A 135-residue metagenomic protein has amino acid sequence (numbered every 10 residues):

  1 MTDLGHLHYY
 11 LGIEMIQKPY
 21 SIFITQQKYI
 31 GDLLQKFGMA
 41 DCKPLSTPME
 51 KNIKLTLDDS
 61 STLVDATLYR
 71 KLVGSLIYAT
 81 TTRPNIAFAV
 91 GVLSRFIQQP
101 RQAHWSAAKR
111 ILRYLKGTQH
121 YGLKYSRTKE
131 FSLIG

Functional and structural regions predicted by a protein language model:
M1-G31: Acidic, low-complexity central loop/insert segments
P19, T25-G135: Divalent metal-binding acidic/histidine catalytic loops
